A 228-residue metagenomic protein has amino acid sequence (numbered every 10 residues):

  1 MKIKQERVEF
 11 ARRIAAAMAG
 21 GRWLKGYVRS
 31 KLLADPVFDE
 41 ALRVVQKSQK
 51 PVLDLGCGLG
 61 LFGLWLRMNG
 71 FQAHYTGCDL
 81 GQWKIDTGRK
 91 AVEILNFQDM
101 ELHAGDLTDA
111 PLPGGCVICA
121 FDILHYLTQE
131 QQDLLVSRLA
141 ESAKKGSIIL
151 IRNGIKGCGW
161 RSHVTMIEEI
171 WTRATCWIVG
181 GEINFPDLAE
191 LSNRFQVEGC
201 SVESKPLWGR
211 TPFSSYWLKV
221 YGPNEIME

Functional and structural regions predicted by a protein language model:
M1-K50, L59-P111, E130-Q131, L150-E228: Class I (Rossmann-like) S-adenosyl-L-methionine-dependent methyltransferase catalytic domain, capturing the SAM-binding
G56: Conserved S-adenosyl-L-methionine
C116: Conserved acidic residues
C119: A conserved beta-strand element that flanks and buttresses the S-adenosyl-L-methionine
D122-I123: Short catalytic micro-motifs in class I SAM-dependent methyltransferases
L127-R138: A short, conserved alpha-helix within the catalytic core of class I
A143-I149: Short glycine-dipeptide loop
